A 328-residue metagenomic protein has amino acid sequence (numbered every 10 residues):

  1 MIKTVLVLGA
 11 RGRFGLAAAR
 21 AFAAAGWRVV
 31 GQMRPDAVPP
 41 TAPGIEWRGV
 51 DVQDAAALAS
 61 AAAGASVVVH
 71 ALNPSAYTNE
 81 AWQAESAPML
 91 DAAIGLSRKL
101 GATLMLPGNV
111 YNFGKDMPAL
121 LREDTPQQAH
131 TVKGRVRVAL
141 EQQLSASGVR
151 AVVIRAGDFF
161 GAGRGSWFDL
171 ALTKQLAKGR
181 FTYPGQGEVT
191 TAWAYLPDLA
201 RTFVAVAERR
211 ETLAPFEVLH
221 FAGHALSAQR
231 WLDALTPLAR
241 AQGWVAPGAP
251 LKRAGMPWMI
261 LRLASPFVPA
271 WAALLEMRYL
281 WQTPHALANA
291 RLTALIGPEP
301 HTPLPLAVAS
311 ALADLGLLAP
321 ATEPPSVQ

Functional and structural regions predicted by a protein language model:
V5-A25: N-terminal Rossmann NAD(P)H-binding glycine-rich loop of SDR-like oxidoreductase domains
A37-R98: NAD(P)H-binding glycine-rich loop region in Rossmannoid oxidoreductase-like domains and their noncatalytic homologs
P88-V136: Conserved Rossmann-fold NAD(P)-dependent oxidoreductase catalytic core, especially the SDR/UDP-sugar
N109, Q142-G163: Conserved beta-loop-beta element that borders a ligand/cofactor-binding pocket
G157-T191, L196: NAD(P)-dependent short-chain dehydrogenase/reductase
G161-A171, V206-L219: Glycine/proline-rich active-site loop of Rossmann-fold NAD(P)-dependent oxidoreductases
A234-A286, P320-P324: Terminal hydrophobic/aromatic helix or amphipathic segment near a protein terminus
T293-A294, E299-Q328: Amphipathic terminal alpha-helices
